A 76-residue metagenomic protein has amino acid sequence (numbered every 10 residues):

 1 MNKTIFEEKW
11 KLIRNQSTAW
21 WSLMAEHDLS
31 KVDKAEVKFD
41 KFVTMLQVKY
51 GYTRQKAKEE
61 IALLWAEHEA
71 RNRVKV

Functional and structural regions predicted by a protein language model:
M1-V76: Intrinsically disordered, low-complexity, hydrophilic segments
